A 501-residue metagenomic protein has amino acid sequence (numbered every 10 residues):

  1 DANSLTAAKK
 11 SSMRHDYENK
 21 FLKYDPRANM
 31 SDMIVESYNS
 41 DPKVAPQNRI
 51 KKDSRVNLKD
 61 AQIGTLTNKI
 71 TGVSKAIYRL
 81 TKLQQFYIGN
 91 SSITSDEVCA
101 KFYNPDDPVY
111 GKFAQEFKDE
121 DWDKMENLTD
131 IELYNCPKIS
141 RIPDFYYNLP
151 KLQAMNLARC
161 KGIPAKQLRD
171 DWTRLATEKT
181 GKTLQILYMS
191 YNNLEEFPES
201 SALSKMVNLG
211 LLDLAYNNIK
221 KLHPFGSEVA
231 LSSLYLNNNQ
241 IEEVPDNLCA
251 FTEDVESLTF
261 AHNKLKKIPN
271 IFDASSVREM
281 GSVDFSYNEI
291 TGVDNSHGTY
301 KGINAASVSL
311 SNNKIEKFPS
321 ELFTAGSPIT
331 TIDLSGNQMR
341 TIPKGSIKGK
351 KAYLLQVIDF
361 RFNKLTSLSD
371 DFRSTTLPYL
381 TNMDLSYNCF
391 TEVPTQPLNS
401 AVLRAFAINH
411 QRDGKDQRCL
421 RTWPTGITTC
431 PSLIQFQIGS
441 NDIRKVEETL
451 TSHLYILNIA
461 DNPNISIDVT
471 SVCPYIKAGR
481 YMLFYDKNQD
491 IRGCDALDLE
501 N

Functional and structural regions predicted by a protein language model:
D1, D25-E36, P46-I70, C99 (+1 more regions): LRR N-terminal entry segment and analogous cap-like coil->beta motifs
D25, I50, R55, T67 (+19 more regions): Structural signal for repeat-unit boundaries in curved repeat scaffolds
V56, A61-G64, F86-I88, T129-L133 (+14 more regions): Conserved hydrophobic beta-strand positions in leucine-rich repeat
I70, L83, L128, I139 (+20 more regions): Conserved hydrophobic position(s) of the canonical leucine-rich repeat
V73, D96-E97, F117-E120, R141-I142 (+13 more regions): Canonical leucine-rich repeat
I77, F102, D121-D123, Y146 (+13 more regions): Hydrophobic anchor residues at the C-terminal helix/turn of individual leucine-rich repeat
T94, Y103-G111, A405-C419, C430 (+2 more regions): Leucine-rich repeat domain C-terminal region
